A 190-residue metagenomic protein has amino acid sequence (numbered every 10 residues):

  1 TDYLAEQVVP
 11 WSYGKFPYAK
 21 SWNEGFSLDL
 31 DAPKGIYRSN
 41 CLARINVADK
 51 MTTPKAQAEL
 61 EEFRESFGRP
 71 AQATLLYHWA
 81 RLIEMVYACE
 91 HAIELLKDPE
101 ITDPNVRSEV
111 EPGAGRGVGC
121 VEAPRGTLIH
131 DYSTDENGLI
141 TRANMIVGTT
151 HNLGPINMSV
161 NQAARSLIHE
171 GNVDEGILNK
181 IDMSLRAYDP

Functional and structural regions predicted by a protein language model:
T1-P190: Metal/cofactor-centered catalytic core regions of large enzymes
